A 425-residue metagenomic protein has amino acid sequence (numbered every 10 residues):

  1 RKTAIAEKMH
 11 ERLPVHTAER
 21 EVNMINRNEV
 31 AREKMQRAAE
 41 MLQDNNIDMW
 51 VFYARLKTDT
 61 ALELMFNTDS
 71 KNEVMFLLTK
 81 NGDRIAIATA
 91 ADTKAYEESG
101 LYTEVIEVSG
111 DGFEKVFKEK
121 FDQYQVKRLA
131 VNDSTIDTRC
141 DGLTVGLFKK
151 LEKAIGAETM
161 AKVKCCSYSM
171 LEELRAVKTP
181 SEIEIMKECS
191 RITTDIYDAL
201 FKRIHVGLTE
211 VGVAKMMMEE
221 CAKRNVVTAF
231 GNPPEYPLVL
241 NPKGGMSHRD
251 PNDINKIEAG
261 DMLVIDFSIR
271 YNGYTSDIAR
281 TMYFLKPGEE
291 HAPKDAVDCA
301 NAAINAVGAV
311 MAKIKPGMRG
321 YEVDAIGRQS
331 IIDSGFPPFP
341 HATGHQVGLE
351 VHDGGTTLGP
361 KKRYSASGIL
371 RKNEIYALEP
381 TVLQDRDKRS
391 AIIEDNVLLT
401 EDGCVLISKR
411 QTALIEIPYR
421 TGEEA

Functional and structural regions predicted by a protein language model:
K2: RNase H-like, Mg2+-dependent phosphodiesterase core, and more generally RNA phosphate-backbone-engaging helix-loop
I5-A425: Active-site neighborhoods and metal-handling regions in enzymes and metal-associated proteins
